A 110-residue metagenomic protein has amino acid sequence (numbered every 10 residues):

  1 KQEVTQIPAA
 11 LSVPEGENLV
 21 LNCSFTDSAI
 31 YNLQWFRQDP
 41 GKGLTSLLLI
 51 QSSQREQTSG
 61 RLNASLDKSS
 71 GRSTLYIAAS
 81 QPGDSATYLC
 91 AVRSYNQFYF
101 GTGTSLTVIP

Functional and structural regions predicted by a protein language model:
K1-P110: Extracellular domains of the immunoglobulin superfamily
